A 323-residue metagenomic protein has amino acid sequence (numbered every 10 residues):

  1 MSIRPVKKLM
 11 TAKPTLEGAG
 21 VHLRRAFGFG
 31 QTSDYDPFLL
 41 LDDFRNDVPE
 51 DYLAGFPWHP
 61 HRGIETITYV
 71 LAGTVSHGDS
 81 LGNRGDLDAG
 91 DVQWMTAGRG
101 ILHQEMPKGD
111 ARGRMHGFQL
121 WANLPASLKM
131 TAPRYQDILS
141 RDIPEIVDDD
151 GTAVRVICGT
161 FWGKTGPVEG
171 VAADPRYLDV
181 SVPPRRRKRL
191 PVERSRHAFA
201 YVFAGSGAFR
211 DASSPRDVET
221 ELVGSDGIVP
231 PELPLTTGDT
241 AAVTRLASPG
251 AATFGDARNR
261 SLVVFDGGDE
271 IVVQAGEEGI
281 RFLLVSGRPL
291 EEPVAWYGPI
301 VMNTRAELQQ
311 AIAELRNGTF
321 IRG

Functional and structural regions predicted by a protein language model:
M1-G323: Jelly-roll (double-stranded beta-helix
